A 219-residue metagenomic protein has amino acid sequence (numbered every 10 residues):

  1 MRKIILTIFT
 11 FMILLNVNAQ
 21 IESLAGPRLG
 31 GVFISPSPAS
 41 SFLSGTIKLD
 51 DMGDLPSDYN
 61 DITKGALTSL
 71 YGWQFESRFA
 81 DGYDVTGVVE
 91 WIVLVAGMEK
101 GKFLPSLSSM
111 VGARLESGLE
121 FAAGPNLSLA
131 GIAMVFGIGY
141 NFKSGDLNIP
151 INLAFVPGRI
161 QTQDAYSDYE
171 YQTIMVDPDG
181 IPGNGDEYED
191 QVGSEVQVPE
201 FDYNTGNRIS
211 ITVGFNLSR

Functional and structural regions predicted by a protein language model:
M1-I21: Bacterial Sec-dependent N-terminal signal peptides
Q20-S37, G87-V93: Transmembrane beta-strand segments of Gram-negative outer membrane beta-barrel proteins
A25, L67-W73, G87, P105-S109 (+2 more regions): Hydrophobic, lipid-facing positions within transmembrane beta-strands of outer-membrane proteins
R28, V32-D58, A122-R219: Outer-membrane beta-barrel translocator/channel fold
D54-E99: A glycine-rich, hydrophobic loop/mini-helix early in the fold
T63-L67, E99-G101, L127-S128, F201-T205: Replace "Gram-negative outer membrane beta-barrel proteins" with "bacterial and organellar outer membrane beta-barrel
A80-D84, E116-G118, K143-G145, S218: Outer-membrane beta-barrel channels and translocator barrels
A96-E120: Mid-length scaffold segments of soluble, non-membrane domains
